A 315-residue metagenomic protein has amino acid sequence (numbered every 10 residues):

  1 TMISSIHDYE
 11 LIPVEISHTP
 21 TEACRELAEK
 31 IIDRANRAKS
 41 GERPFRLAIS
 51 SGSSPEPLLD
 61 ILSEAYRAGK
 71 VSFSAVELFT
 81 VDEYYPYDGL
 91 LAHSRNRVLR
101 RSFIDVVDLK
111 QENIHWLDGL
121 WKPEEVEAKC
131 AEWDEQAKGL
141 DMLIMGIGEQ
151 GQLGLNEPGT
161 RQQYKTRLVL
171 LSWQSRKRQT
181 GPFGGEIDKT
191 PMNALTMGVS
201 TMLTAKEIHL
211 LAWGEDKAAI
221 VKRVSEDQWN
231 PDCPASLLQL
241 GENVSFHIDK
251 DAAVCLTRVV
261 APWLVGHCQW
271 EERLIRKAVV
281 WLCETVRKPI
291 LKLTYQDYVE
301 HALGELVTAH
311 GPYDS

Functional and structural regions predicted by a protein language model:
T1-L47, E64, A302-S315: N-terminal glycine-/serine-/threonine-rich phosphate-binding loop
I3-L11, V71-I144, V265-I290, V307 (+1 more regions): Ligand-binding beta-strand-loop-alpha-helix segment within the catalytic cores of soluble metabolic enzymes
I49-S54, M145-E149, W213: Glycine-rich beta-strand-to-loop/alpha-helix junction loops that act as flexible
D60-S72, R95-R97, R101, P158-R167 (+1 more regions): A glycine- and small-aliphatic-rich helix-loop capping segment at beta-alpha/alpha-beta transitions that lines
R67-V76, D108, T201-A205, L238-E242: Short, conserved loop/helix-junction motifs that constitute active-site signature segments in enzyme catalytic cores
V126-A128, G154-T160, Y164-T166, I220-V224 (+1 more regions): A short secondary-structure junction signal
Q150, G154-M197: Class I SAM-dependent methyltransferase SAM-binding "motif I" and its flanking Rossmann-like core
K206-S315: ATP/nucleoside-binding phosphotransfer catalytic cores, i.e., glycine-rich phosphate-binding loops
